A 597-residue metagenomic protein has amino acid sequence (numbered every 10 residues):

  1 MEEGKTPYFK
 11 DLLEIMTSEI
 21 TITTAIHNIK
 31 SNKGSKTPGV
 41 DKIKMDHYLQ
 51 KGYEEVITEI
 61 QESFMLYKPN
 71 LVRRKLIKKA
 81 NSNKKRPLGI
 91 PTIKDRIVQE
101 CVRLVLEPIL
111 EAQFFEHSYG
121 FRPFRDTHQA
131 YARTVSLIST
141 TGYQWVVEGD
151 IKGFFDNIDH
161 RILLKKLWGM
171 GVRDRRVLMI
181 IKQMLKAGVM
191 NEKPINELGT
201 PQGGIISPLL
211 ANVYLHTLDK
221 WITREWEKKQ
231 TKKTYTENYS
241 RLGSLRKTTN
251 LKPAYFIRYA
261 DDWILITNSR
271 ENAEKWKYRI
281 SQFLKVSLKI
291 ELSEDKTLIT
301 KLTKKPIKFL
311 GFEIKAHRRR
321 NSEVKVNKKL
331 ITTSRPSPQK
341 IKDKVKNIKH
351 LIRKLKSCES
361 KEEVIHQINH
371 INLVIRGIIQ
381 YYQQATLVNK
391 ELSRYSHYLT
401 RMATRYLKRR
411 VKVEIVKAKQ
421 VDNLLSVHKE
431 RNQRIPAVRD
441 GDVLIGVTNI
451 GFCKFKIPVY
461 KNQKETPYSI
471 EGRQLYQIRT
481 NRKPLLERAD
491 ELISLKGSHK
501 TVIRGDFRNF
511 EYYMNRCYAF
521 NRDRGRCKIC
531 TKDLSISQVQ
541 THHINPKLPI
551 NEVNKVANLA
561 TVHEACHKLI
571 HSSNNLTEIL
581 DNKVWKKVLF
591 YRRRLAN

Functional and structural regions predicted by a protein language model:
M1-E54: Non-catalytic, polymerase-adjacent accessory regions of viral genome-replication enzymes
E3-P7, T21-I22, S35-P38, L66 (+17 more regions): Intrinsically disordered or highly flexible coil/loop and linker segments, enriched in small and charged/polar residues
I29, E59-N83, I93, I97-V105 (+2 more regions): Reverse-transcriptase-like RNA-dependent polymerase core
K33-Y48, N70-I97, Q113-D126, G188-V213 (+1 more regions): Short, conserved non-catalytic motifs in the polymerase core
V56, E116-H117, R122, Q129-L292 (+2 more regions): Conserved polymerase palm-domain catalytic core
D150, T531-E564, N574-N575: Histidine-centered nuclease catalytic patch
R270, K308-Y518, R522, K586-N597: Active-site and adjacent loop segments of nucleotide-processing enzymes that use two-metal-ion phosphate chemistry
R526, T561-E564, K568-R594: Catalytic cores of nucleotide-enabled group-transfer and carboxylate-activating enzymes in metabolic and assembly-line
